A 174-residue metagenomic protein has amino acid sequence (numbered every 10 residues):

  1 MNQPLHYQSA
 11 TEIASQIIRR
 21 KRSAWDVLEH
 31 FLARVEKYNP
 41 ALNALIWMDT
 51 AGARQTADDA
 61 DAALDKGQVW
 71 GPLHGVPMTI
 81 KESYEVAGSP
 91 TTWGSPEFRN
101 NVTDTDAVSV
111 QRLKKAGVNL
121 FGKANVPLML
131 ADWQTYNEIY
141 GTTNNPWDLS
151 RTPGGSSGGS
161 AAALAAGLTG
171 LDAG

Functional and structural regions predicted by a protein language model:
M1-Q55: An N-terminal boundary/leader segment
I13-I17, A60, S160: Generic hydrophobic alpha-helical segments
R22-S23, V69, T169: Conserved hydrophobic residue
T50-L73, R99-T103, L113, W133-P153: Flexible, acidic active-site loops/lids enriched in D/E/S/T/G that coordinate Mg2+ and/or position polar
D61-Y84, V118, K123-N125: Glycine-rich, aromatic-flanked loop segments that form ligand/cofactor-binding clefts across common enzyme folds
P72-S109: Enzymes and membrane/adaptor proteins characterized by extended Gly/Ser/Thr/Asp/Glu-rich, aromatic-dotted
T105-G174: Short glycine/serine-rich loop segments
